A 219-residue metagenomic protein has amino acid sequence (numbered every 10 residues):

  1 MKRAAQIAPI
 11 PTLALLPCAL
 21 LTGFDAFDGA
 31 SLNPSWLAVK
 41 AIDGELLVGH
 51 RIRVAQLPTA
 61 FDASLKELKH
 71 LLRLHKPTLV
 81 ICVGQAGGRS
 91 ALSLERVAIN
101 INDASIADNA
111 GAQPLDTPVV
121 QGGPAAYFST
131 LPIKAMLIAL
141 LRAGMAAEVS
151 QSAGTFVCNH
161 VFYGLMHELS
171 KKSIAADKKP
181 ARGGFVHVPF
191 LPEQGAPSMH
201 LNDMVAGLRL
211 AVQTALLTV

Functional and structural regions predicted by a protein language model:
K2-A153, M166-K171, K178-P180, S198-G207 (+1 more regions): N-terminal catalytic or cofactor-binding beta/alpha core of small enzyme domains
G29, C158, P192-P197: Short active-site-adjacent structural elements
F156-V157, A175: Generic low-polarity alpha-helical segments
G183-E193: An accessory alpha-helical subdomain
